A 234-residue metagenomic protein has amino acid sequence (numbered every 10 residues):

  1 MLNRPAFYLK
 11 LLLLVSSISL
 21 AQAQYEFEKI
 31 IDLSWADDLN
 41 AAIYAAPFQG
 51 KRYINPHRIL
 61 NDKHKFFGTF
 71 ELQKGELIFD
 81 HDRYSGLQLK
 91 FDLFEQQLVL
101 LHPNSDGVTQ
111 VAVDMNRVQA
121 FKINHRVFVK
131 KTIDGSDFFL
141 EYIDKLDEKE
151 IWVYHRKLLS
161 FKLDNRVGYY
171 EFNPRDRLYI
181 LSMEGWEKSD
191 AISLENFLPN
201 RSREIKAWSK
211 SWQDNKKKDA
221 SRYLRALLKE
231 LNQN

Functional and structural regions predicted by a protein language model:
M1-E28, L227: Bacterial Sec-dependent N-terminal signal peptides
L2, Q22-R83: General N-terminal leader/first-domain-start detector
S17-S19, R83, Y223: Generic detector of short, well-ordered, non-transmembrane alpha-helical segments enriched in hydrophobic residues
Q49-K51, L181-W186, R201-I205: Short amphipathic alpha-helical segments, especially helix-boundary/capping motifs
P56, F67-I192: Aromatic-patch recognition
P199-N234: Long, compositionally biased interface segments
